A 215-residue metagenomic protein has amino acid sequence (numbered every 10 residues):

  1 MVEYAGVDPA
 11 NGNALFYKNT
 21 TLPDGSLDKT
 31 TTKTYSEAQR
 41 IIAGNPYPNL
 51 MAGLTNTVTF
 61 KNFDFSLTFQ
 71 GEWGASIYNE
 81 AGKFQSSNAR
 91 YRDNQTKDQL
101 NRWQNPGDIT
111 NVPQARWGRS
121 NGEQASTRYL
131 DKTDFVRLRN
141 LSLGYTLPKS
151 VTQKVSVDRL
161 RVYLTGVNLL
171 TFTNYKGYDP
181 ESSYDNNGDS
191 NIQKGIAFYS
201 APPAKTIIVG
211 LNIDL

Functional and structural regions predicted by a protein language model:
M1-N11, N105-G107, T173-L215: C-terminal beta-signal and terminal closure region of outer-membrane beta-barrel proteins
M1-P46, V167-N174: Conserved small-residue
P9-N13, E72-R161, T165-V167: Extracytoplasmic gating/loop element in the C-terminal half of outer-membrane beta-barrel translocons and assembly
L50, K61-F63, D134, S156-L160 (+1 more regions): Outer-envelope beta-barrel architecture signal
G53-T55, N140-G144, I208-G210: Membrane-embedded beta-strand positions in outer-membrane beta-barrel channels/transporters
T59, Q70-E72, T165-L169, D214: Outer-membrane beta-barrel pore domains and translocons
N62-L67, S150-V151: Repeated loop/turn-to-beta-strand initiation elements of outer-membrane beta-barrel proteins
L67, V162-L164, L211: Membrane-embedded beta-strand positions of outer-membrane beta-barrel proteins
